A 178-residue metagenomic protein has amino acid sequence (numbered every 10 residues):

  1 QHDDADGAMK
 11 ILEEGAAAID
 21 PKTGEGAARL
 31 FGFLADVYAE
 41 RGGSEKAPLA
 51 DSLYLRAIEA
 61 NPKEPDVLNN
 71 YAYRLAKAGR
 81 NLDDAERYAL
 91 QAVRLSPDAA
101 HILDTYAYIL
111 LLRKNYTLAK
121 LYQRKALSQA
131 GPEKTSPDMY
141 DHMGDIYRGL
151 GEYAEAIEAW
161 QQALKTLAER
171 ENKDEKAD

Functional and structural regions predicted by a protein language model:
Q1, D36, Y73-R74, Y108 (+1 more regions): Residue-level recognition of tetratricopeptide repeat
H2, R41-S44, A78-G79, R113 (+1 more regions): Structural motif corresponding to the intra-repeat A-B loop/turn of tetratricopeptide repeats
A17, L55-E59, L90-R94, L127-G131 (+1 more regions): Conserved structural position within tetratricopeptide repeats
D20, E25, P62, P97 (+2 more regions): Short coil turns that delineate tetratricopeptide repeat
E25-G26, L30, V67, I102 (+2 more regions): TPR alpha-solenoid repeat register
